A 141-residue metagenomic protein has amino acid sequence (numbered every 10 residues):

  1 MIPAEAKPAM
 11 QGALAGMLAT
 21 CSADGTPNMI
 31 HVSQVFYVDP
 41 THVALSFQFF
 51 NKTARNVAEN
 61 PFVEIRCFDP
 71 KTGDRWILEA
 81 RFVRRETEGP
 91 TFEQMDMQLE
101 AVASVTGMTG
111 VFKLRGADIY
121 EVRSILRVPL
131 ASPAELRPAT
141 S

Functional and structural regions predicted by a protein language model:
M1-A15: Short, basic/aromatic recognition patches
Q11-Q48, W76: Short beta-strand segments
G12, E59, D74-W76, V111-L114: A short, structural micro-pattern
T20-D24, C67-T72, S124: Short acidic, glycine-rich loop/turn motifs
G25, N56-V57, Y120: Buried hydrophobic positions in well-ordered alpha/beta secondary-structure cores of metabolic enzymes
S33-T72: A short mixed-secondary-structure module that forms the rim of ligand-binding clefts
C67-V83: Short, structured protein-protein interaction patches enriched in aromatics and acidic/basic residues, typified by
E79-S141: C-terminal edge-of-domain segments
